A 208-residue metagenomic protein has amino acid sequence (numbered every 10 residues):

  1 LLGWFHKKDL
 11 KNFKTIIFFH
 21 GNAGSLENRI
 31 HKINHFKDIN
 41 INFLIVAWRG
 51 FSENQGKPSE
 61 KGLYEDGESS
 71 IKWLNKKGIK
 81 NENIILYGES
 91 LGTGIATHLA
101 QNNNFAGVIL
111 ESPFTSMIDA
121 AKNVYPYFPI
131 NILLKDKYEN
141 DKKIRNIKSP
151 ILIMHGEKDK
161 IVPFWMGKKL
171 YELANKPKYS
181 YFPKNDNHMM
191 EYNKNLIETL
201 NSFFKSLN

Functional and structural regions predicted by a protein language model:
L1-W73, E82, A100: Membrane-embedded segments
K32, N140, S149, P163-E172: Short alpha-helix in the alpha/beta-hydrolase fold that links the catalytic acid
W73-K77, N81-Y125: Primarily recognizes the serine-hydrolase "nucleophile elbow" in alpha/beta-hydrolase and SGNH/GDSL folds
A106, P113-S149: Mobile cap/lid helix-loop segments that gate and shape the active-site cleft of serine hydrolases
N146-K148, I153-D159: Short beta-strand/loop motif that positions the catalytic acidic residue of the alpha/beta-hydrolase fold
E157-V162, H188-M190: Acidic catalytic loop of the alpha/beta-hydrolase fold
K168-M189: Catalytic histidine neighborhood in serine/cysteine hydrolases with alpha/beta-hydrolase-type architecture
E191-K205: Post-His helix in hydrolase/transferase enzymes
